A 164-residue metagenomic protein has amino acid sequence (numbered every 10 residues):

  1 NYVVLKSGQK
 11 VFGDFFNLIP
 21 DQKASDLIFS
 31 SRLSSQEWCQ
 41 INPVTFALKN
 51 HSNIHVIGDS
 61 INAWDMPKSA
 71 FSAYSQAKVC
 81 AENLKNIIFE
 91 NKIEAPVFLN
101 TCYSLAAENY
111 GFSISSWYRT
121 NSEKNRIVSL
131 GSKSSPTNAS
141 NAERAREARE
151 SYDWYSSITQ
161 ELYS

Functional and structural regions predicted by a protein language model:
N1-K10: Conserved beta-strand-loop-beta-strand element in the redox core of flavoprotein oxidoreductases
L5, L33-C39, H55-A63, I93-Y103 (+2 more regions): Noncatalytic linker/hinge segments flanking ATPase motor cores
Q9-F12, T120: Short, surface-exposed beta-strand-loop junctions and turns on beta-sheet-rich folds
F12-S75, N86: FAD-site-proximal beta/loop scaffold in flavoenzymes
N17-K23, C102, A106-Y110: Glycine-rich beta-alpha junction loops
E37-H55, A95-P96, A106-I127: FAD-binding beta-loop-beta segment adjacent to the flavin cofactor pocket
S60-N100, S104-A106, S115: A conserved FAD-binding loop/helix module that cradles the flavin
S115-S164: C-terminal auxiliary extensions adjacent to catalytic cores
